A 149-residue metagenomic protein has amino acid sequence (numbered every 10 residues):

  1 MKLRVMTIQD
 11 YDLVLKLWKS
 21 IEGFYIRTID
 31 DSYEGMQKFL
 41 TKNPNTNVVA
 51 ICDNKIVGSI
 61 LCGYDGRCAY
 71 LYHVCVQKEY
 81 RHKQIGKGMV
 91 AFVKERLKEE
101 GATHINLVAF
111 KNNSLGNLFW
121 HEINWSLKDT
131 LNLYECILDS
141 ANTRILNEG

Functional and structural regions predicted by a protein language model:
M1-K2: Extreme N-terminal starter segment of soluble prokaryotic enzymes
V5-H73, R96, K128, I137 (+1 more regions): Acetyl-CoA-dependent GNAT
T7, Q77, R81, F110: Residue-level recognition of the GNAT/N-acetyltransferase active site
V76, H82-E95, E122: Conserved acetyl-CoA-binding loop-helix of GNAT-fold acetyltransferases
L97-A109: Conserved GNAT acetyl-CoA-binding A-motif
L107-G116, E135: Conserved beta-strand-loop-alpha-helix junction that forms the acyl-donor binding cleft
H121-T130: Conserved acetyl-CoA-binding loop of GNAT-fold acetyltransferases
